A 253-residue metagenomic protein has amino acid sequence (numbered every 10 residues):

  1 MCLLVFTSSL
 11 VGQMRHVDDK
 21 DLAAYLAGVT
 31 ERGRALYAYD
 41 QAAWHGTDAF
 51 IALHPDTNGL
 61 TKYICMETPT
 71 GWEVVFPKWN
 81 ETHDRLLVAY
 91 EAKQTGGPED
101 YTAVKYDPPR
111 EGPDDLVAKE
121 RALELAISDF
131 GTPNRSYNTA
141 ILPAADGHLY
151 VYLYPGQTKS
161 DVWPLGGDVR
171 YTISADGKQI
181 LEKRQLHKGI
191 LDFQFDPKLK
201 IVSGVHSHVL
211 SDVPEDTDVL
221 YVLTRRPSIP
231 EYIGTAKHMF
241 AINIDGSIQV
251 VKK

Functional and structural regions predicted by a protein language model:
M1-S9: Bacterial N-terminal signal peptides
Q13-A103, L116-D146, L191-K253: Active-site-proximal loop/helix of nucleotide/amide-processing enzymes and allied scaffolds
R85-T102, W163-L181: A short, surface-exposed beta-strand/turn
Y106, E111-D114: Short N-terminal edge-element motif at the start of the domain
G131-I173: Hydrophobic, aromatic-enriched interface-forming segments
Y152-P155, Q179-L181, L210, P230: Conserved, compact domain cores that house catalytic/ligand-binding motifs in diverse enzymes and effector modules
Y171-V205: C-terminal, well-structured catalytic/ligand-binding subdomain of enzymes
